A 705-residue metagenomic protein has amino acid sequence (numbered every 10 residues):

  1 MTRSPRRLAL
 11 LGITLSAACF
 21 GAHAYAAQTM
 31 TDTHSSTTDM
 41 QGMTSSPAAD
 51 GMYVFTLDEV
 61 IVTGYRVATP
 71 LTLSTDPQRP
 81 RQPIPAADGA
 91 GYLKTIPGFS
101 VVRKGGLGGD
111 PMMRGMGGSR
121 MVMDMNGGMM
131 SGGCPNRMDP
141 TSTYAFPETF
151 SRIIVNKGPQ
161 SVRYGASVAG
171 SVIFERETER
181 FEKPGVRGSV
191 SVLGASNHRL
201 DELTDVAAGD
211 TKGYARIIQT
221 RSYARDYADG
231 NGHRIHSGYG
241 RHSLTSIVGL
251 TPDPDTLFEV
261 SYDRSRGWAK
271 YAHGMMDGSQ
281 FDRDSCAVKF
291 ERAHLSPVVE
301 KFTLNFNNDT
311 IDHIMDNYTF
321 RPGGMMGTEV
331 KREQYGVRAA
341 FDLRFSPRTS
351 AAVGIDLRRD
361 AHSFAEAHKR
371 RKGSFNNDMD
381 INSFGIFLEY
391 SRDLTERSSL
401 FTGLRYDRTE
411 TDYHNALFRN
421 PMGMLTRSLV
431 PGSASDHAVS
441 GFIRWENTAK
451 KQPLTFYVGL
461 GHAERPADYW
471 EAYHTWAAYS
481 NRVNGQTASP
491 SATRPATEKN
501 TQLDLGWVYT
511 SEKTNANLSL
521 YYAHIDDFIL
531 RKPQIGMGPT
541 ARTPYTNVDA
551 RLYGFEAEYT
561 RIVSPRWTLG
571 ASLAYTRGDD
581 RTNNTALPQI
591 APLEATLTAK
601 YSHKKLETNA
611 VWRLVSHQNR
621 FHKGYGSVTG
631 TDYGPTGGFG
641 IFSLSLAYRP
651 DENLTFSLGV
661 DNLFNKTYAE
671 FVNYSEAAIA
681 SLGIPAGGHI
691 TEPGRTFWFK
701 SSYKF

Functional and structural regions predicted by a protein language model:
T33, A224, D255-F302, F306-Q334 (+2 more regions): Flexible loop and strand-edge segments within Gram-negative outer membrane beta-barrel domains
M40-G42, P47-Y92, D110, G118 (+1 more regions): N-terminal periplasmic "start-of-domain" segments of outer-membrane beta-barrel proteins
M43, D393-L400, R408-T409, Y521-I525 (+2 more regions): Gram-negative outer-membrane beta-barrel transporters
P80-P83, A87-L93, G109-M112, D124 (+4 more regions): N-terminal periplasmic accessory domains that precede and gate Gram-negative outer-membrane beta-barrel machines
M129-K157: Short acidic/polar hinge/loop motifs at secondary-structure boundaries that mediate gating or recognition
I173-E175, F181-G185, S189, A207-R283 (+1 more regions): Periplasmic-side early beta-strands and strand-to-turn transitions of outer-membrane beta-barrels
T245, V330-F341, S383-F387, P490-A496 (+5 more regions): Outer membrane beta-barrel strand-and-loop segments of large Gram-negative receptors, especially TonB-dependent
D526, S616-K623, A647-F705: C-terminal beta-signal and adjacent terminal beta-strands/loops of Gram-negative outer-membrane beta-barrel proteins
